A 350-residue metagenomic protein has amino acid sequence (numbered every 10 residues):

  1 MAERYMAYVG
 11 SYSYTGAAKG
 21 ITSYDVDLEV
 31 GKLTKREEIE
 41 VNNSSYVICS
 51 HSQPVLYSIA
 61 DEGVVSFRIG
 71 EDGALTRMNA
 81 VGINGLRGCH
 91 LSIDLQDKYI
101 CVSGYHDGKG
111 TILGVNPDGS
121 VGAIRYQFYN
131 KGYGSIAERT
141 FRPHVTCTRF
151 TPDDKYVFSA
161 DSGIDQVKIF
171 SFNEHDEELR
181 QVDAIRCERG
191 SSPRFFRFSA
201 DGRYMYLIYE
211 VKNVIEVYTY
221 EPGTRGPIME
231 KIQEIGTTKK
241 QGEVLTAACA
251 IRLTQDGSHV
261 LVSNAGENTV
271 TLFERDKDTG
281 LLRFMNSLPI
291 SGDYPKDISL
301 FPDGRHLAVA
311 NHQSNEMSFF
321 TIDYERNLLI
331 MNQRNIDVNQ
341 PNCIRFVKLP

Functional and structural regions predicted by a protein language model:
R4-Y5, S52-P54, Q96-K98, D153-K155 (+3 more regions): Short coil/turn segments that connect the beta-strands within blades of beta-propeller domains
V9-T15, S58-D61, V102-Y105, S159-S162 (+4 more regions): Conserved beta-strand positions in repeat-built beta-propeller and related beta-rich domains
Y24-G31, F67-A74, I112-G122, F170-E178 (+3 more regions): Short loop/turn segments immediately following beta-strands, especially the blade-tip and inter-blade linker loops
K35-D97: Blade-loop segments of beta-propeller domains
E37-N42, A80-N84, Y129, E138-T140 (+4 more regions): Surface loop/turn motifs at the tips and blade-to-blade linkers of beta-strand repeat domains
L75-C147: Asp-box/WD-like beta-propeller blade repeats and closely related beta-sheet repeat scaffolds
R125-T140, A184, K231-E243, I336-P350: Surface-exposed loop and turn segments in beta-propeller and other repeat-based domains that flank or scaffold
